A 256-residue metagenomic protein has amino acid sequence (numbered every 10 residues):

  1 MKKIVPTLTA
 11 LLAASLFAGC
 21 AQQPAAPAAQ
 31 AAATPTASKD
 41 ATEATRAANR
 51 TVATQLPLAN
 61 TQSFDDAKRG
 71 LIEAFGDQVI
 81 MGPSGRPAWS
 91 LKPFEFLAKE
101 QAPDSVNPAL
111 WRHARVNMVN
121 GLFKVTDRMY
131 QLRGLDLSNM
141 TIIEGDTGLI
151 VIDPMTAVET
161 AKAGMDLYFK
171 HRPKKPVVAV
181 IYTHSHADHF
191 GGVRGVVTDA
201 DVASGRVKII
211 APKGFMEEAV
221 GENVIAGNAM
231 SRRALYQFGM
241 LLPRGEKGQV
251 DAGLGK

Functional and structural regions predicted by a protein language model:
M1-L8: Bacterial N-terminal signal peptides that target proteins for export
L16-G19: C-terminal motif of bacterial Sec signal peptides marking the signal peptidase cleavage site
A21-Q23: Bacterial signal peptide processing site
A25-A114, M118: N-terminal pre-domain segments of enzymes
R115-K175: Conserved beta-strand hairpin/beta-sheet module of binuclear metal-dependent hydrolase folds, prominently
T147-G148, V158-K208: Active-site metal-binding motif and surrounding structural segment of the metallo-beta-lactamase
P154-M155, S185, G214: Active-site metal-binding loops of divalent metal-dependent hydrolases
D199-K256: Flexible, acidic/histidine-containing loops and adjacent segments that form or flank the divalent-metal
